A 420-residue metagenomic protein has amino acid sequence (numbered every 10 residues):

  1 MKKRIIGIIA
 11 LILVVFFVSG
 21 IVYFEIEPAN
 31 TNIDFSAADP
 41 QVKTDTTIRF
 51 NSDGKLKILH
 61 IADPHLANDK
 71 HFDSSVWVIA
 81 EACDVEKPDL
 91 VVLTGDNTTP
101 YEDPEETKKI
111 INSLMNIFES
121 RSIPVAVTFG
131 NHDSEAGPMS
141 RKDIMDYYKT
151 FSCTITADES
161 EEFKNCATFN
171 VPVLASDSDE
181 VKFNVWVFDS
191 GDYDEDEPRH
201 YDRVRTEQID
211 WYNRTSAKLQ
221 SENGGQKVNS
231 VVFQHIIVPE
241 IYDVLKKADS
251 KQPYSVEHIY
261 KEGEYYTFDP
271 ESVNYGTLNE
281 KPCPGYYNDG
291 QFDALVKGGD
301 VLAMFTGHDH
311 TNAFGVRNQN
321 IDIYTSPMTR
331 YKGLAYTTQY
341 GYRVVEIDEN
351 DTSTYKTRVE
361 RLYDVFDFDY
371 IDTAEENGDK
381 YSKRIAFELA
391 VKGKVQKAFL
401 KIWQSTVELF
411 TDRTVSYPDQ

Functional and structural regions predicted by a protein language model:
M1-V14: N-terminal Sec-pathway targeting helices
I21-N32, A37-D39, K43-D45, V173-L174 (+4 more regions): Binuclear metal-dependent phosphoesterase catalytic core
V22-L114: N-terminal active-site segment of His-dependent metallophosphoesterases
P28-T47, I110-Q226, P253, V344-D348: Extended active-site neighborhood of metal-dependent phosphoesterases/phosphodiesterases
K55-H65, K182-D192, F233, D322-M328: Active-site-proximal beta-strand elements of phosphoester/diester hydrolases
A67-D69, T99-E102, V127-M139, Y193-D196 (+4 more regions): Active-site environment of divalent metal-dependent phosphoester hydrolases
H71-S74, G95-N116, D133-C153, V244 (+1 more regions): Metal-dependent catalytic neighborhoods of phosphoester/phosphodiester hydrolases
K87, N184-W186, R199-D309: His/acidic metal-ligating clusters that form di-metal
